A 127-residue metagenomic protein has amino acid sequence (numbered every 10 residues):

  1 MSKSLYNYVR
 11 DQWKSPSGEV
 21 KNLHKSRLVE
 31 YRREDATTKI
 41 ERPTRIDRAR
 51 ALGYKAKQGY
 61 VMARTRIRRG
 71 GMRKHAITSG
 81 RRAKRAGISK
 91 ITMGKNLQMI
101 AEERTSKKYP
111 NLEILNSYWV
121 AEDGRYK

Functional and structural regions predicted by a protein language model:
M1-K127: Ribosome-associated RNA-binding proteins
